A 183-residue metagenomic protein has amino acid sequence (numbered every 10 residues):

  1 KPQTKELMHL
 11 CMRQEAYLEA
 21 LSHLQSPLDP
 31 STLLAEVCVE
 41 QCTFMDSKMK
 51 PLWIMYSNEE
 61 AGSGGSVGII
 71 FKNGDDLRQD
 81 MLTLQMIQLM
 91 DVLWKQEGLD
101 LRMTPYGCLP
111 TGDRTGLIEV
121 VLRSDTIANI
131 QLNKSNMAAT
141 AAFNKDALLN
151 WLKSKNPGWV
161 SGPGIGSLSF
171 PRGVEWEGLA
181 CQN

Functional and structural regions predicted by a protein language model:
P2-L7: Eukaryotic intrinsically disordered, low-complexity, charge-rich
M8-C181: Conserved ATP-binding subdomain of kinase catalytic cores across diverse folds
